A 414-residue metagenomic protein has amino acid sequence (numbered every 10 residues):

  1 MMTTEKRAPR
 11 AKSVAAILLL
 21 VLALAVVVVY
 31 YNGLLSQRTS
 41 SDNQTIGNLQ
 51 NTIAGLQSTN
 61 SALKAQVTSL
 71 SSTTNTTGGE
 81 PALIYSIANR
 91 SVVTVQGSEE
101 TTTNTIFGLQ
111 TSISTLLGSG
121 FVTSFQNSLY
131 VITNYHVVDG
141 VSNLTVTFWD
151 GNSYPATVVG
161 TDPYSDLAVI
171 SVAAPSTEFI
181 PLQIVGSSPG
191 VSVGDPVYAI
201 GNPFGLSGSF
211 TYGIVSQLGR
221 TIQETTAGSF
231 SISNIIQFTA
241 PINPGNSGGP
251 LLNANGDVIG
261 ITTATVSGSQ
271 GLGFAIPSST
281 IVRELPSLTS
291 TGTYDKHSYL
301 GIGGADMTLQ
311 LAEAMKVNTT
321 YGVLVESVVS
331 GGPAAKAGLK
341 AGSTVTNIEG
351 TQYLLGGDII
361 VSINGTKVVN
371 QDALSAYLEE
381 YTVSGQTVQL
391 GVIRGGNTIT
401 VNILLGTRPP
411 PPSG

Functional and structural regions predicted by a protein language model:
M1-S58, S287-G414: C-terminal recognition in membrane/secretory proteostasis and scaffolding
S41, G47, L56, Q66-Y321 (+4 more regions): Serine-dependent protease modules
